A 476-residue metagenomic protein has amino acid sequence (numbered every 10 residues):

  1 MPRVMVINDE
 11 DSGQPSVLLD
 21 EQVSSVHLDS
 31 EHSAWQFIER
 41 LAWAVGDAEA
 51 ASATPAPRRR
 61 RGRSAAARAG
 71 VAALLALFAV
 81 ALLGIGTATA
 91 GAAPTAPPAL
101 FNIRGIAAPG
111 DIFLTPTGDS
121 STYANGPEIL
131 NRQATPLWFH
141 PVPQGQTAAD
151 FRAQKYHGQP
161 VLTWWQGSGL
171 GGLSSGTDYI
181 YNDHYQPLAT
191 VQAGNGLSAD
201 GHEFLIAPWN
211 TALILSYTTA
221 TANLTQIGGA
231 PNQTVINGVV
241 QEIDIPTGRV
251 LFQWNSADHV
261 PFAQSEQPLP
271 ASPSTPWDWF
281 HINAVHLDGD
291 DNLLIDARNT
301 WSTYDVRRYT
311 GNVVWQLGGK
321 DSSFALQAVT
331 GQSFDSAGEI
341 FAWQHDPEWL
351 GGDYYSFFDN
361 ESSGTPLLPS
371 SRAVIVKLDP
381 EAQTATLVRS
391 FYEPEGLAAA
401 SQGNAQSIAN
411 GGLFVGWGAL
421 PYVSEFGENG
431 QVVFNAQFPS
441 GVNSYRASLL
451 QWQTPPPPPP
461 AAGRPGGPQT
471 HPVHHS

Functional and structural regions predicted by a protein language model:
P2-V71: C-terminal interaction surface of TIR/SEFIR-family domains
V6, P15, F78, P457-P465: Proline-rich low-complexity regions
V23-V26, A81, S274, S336: Generic anion/oxyanion-binding catalytic loop in active/binding sites
P57, A65, A79-A81, A461-A462: N-terminal start and proteolytic maturation junction detector
G70-I85: Bacterial N-terminal signal peptides
G84-A92: Sec-dependent signal peptide cleavage junction
G91-H475: Histidine-/acidic-rich catalytic cores in large beta-rich domains
